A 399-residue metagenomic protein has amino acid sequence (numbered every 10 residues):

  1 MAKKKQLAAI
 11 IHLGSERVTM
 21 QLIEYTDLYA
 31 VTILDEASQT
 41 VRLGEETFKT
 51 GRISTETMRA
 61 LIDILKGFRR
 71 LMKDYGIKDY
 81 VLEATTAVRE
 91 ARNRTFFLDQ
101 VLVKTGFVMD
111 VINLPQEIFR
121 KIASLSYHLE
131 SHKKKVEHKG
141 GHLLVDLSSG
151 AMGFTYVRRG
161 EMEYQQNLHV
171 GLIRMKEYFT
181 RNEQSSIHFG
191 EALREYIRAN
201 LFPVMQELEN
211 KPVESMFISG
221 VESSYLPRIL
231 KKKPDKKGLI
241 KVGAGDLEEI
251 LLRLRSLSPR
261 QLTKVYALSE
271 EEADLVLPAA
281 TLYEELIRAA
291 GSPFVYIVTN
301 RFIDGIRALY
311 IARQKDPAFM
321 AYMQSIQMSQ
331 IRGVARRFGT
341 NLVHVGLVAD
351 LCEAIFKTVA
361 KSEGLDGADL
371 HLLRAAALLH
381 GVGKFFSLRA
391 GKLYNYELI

Functional and structural regions predicted by a protein language model:
A2-L34, K133-Q165, V221: Gly/Thr-rich phosphate-binding beta-strand-loop-beta motif of the actin/hexokinase/Hsp70
K5-A8, E46-R70, D74-Y75, A87-R92 (+4 more regions): Helical "lid/coupling" subdomains associated with nucleotide-phosphate turnover
L28-T57: Mobile, glycine- and charge-enriched loop segments and immediately flanking short secondary-structure elements within
V31-V41, E163-V170, Q324: Short coil-to-beta-strand
